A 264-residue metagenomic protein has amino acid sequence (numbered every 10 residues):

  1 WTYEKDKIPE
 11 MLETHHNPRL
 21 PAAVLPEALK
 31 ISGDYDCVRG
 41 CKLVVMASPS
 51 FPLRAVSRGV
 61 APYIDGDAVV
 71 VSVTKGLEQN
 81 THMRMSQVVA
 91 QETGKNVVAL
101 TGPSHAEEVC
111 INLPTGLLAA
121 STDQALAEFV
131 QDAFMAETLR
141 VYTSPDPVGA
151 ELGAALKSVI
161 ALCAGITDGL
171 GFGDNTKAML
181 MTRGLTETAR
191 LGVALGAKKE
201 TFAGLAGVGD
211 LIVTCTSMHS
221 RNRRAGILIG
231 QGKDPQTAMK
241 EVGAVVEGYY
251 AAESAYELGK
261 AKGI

Functional and structural regions predicted by a protein language model:
W1-V24, A28-G33, G59: NAD(P)+-binding Rossmann beta1-loop-alpha1 motif at the extreme N-terminus of oxidoreductases
W1-Y3, K75, T122: Cofactor-binding loop segments of dinucleotide-utilizing enzymes, especially the Rossmann-like FAD- and NAD(P)+-binding
K5, I31-S32, A47-S50, R54 (+13 more regions): Electropositive phosphate-/nucleotide-binding environments in soluble metabolic enzymes
H15, R19, K42-V45, I64 (+10 more regions): Structural signal for hydrophobic packing residues in well-ordered secondary-structure cores of soluble enzyme domains
L25-P114, V130-D132: Rossmann-like NAD(P)(H) cofactor-binding subdomain of soluble oxidoreductases
R39-C41, L156, V208: Alpha-helix C-terminal capping/helix-to-coil transition sites in glycosyltransferase folds
P52, Y63, V88-N96, P114-T201: Internal alpha-helical scaffold of NAD(P)-dependent oxidoreductase catalytic cores
A164-D168, V193-A203, G209-I264: NAD(P)-dependent Rossmann-like dehydrogenase/reductase catalytic/cofactor-binding core
